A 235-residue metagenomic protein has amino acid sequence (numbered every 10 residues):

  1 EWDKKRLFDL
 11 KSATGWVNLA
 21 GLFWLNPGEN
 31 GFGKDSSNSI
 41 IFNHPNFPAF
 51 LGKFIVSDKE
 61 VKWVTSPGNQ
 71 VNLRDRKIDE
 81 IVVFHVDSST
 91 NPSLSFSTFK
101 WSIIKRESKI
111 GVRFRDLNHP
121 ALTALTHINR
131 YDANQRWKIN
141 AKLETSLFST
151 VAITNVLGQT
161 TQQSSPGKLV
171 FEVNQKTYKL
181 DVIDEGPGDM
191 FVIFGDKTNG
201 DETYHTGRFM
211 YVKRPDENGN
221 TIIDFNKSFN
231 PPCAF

Functional and structural regions predicted by a protein language model:
D3-P45, K197-T198: N-terminal beta-hairpin/loop module of FHA
W24-T90: Forkhead-associated
S36, P67, D116, L143 (+3 more regions): A mature extracytoplasmic/lumenal domain signature
P45-F47, K77, H85-V86, K105-K109 (+3 more regions): A short, sequence-level motif marking secondary-structure junctions
N46-P48, K53-K62, T161-T203: Mid-length scaffold segments of soluble, non-membrane domains
N72-F84, F194-F209: Solvent-exposed beta-strand/loop surfaces of large extracellular or lumenal domains
S97-T161: Surface-exposed beta-loop interaction hotspot
E202-N226, N230-C233: C-terminal soluble interaction/assembly domains
